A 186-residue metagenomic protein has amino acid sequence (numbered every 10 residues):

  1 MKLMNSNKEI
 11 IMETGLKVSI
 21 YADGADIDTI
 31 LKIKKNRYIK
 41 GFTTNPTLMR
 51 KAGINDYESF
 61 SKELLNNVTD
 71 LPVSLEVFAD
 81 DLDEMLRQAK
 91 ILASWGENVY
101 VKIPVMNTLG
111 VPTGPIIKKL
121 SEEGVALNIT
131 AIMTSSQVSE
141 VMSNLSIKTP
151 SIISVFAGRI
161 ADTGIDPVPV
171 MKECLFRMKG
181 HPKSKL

Functional and structural regions predicted by a protein language model:
K2-L31, K35-I39, T43-E123, I152 (+1 more regions): Active-site beta->alpha loop and helix N-cap motifs at the rims of alpha/beta catalytic domains
V111, K118, V125-L186: Catalytic alpha/beta core domains of metabolic enzymes, predominantly
